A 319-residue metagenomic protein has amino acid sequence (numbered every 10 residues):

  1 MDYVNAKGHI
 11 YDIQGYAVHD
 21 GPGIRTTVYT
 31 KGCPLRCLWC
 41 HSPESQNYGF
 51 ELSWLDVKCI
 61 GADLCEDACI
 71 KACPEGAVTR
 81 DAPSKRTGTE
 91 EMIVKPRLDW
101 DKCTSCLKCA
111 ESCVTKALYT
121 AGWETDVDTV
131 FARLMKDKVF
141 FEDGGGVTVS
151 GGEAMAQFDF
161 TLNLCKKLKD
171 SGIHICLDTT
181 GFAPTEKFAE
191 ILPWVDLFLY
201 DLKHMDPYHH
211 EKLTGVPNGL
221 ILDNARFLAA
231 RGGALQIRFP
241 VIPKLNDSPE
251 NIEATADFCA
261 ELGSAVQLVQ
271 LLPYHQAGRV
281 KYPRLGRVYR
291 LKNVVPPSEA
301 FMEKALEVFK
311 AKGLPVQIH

Functional and structural regions predicted by a protein language model:
M1-P22, V241-H319: Auxiliary Fe-S-binding modules of radical SAM enzymes
I10-L64, V94-S105: N-terminal pre-triad scaffold of radical SAM enzymes
G32, T104, T125, E250 (+1 more regions): Conserved active-site and cofactor/substrate-binding residues in soluble primary-metabolism enzymes
R36-C40, D81, S112, Q157 (+2 more regions): Residues that scaffold the ATP/ADP-binding catalytic core of kinase and kinase-like folds
Y48-P193: Conserved Radical SAM active-site core
D56, Y119, E211-P217, G286-V294: Short glycine-enriched, charge-decorated loop/helix-capping segments at active-site entrances that position
D81, A121, C176, Q236 (+2 more regions): A local structural micro-motif
D128-P283: Conserved AdoMet/S-adenosylmethionine-binding subsite of the radical SAM
